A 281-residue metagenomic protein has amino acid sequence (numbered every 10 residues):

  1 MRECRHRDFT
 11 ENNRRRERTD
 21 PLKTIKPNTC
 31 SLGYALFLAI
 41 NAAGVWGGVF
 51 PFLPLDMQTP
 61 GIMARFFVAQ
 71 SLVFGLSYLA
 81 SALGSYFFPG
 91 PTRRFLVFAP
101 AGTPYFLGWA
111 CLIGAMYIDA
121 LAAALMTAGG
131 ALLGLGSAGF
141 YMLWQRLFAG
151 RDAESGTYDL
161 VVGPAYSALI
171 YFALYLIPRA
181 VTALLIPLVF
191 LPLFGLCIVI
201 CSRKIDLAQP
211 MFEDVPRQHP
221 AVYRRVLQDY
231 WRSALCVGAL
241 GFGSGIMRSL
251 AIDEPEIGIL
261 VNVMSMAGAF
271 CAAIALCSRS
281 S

Functional and structural regions predicted by a protein language model:
R2-T19, E154-G156, A168, F172-S249: Intracellular loop-helix junctions on the cytosolic face of multi-pass helical membrane proteins
R18-G75, L240-P255: Helix-loop boundary and gating motifs at the non-cytosolic
Q58-L72, V161, Y230-L235, I252-G268: Loop-to-transmembrane helix entry
F67-F88, A272: Central cavity-lining transmembrane alpha-helices of secondary-active solute carriers, predominantly the Major
Y86-G102, R279-S281: Cytoplasmic membrane-interface "Motif A"-like loop-to-helix N-cap segments of 12-TM Major Facilitator Superfamily
T103-D119: C-terminal ends and interior cores of transmembrane alpha-helices in multi-pass membrane transporters/permeases
A122-F140: Hydrophobic core of transmembrane alpha-helices in multi-pass small-molecule transporters, especially MFS/SLC-type
S137-R151: Intracellular juxtamembrane helix-capping segments at the cytosolic ends of symmetry-related transmembrane helices
